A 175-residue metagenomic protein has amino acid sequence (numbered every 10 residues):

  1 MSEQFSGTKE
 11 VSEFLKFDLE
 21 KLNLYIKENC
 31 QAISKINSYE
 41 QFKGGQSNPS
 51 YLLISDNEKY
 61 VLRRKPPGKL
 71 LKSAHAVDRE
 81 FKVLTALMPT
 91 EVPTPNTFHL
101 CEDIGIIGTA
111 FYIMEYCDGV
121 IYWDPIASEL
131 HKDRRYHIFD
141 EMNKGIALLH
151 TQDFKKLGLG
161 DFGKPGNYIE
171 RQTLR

Functional and structural regions predicted by a protein language model:
M1-S34: Juxta-kinase regulatory segment immediately upstream of eukaryotic protein kinase catalytic domains
I36-R175: ATP-binding pocket architecture of kinase catalytic cores
